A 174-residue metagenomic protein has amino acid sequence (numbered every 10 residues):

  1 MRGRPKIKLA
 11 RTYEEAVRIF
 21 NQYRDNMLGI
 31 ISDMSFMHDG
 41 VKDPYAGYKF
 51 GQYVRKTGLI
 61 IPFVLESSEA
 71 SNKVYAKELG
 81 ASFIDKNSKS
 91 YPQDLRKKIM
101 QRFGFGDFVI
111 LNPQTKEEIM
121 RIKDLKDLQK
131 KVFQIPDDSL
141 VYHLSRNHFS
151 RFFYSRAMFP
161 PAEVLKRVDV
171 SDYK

Functional and structural regions predicted by a protein language model:
R2-G29, D39: Acidic, metal-coordinating helix/loop segments flanking the phosphotransfer/catalytic sites of two-component signaling
P5-T12, G40-D43, V64-V109, Q114: Output/docking surface of receiver
A10-R11, I122, R156, Y173: Conserved aromatic
D25-M27, I61, G80: Local beta-strand N-terminus motif with an aromatic residue
I30-S32, K49-S71, I84: A short, hydrophobic beta-strand element within the central beta-sheet of small alpha/beta folds
F36-Y48: Short, flexible/disordered intra-domain loops and linkers
G104-Q134: Short terminal alpha-helical segments
S139-S171: Amphipathic alpha-helical packing elements
